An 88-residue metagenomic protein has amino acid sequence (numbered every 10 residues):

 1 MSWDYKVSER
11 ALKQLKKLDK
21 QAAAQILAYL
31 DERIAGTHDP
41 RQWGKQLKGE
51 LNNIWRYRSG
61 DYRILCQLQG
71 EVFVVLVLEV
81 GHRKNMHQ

Functional and structural regions predicted by a protein language model:
S2-A24, A28, S59-R63, Q67-Q88: Enriched for short, Lys/Arg-rich terminal
E32-R56: A short, surface-exposed loop/turn module that caps and links secondary-structure elements
